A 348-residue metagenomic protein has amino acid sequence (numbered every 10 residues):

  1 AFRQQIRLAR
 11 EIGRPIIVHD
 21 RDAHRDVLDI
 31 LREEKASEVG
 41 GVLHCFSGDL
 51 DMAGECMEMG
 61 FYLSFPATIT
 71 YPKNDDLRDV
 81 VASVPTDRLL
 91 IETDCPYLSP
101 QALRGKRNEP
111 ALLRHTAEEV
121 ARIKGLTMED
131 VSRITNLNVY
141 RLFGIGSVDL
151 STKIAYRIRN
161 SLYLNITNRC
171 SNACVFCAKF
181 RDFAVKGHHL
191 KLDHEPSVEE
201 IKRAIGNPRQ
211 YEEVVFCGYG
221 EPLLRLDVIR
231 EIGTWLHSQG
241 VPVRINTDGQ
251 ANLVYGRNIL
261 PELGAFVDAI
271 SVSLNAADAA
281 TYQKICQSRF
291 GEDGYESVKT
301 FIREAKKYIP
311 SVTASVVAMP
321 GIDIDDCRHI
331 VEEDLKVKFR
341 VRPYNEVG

Functional and structural regions predicted by a protein language model:
A1-M59, Y71, D79, V84 (+3 more regions): Divalent metal-binding pocket/active-site signature
L8, L113-L150: Mid-to-C-terminal alpha-helical segments outside catalytic/metal-binding sites
A9, H44, C56, D94 (+5 more regions): Conserved, mostly hydrophobic/aromatic
I16-V18, G41-L43, L63-F65, L89-T93 (+6 more regions): Hydrophobic faces of well-ordered beta-strands that scaffold small-molecule active sites in alpha/beta enzyme cores
D20, C45, F61, T68-I69 (+3 more regions): Active-site metal-binding loops of divalent metal-dependent hydrolases
Y156-P196: Canonical Radical SAM [4Fe-4S] cluster-binding loop centered on the CxxxCxxC motif and its immediate flanking residues
F180-F216, D227: Conserved alpha-helical substructure of the radical SAM core
E213, Y219-G348: Conserved AdoMet/S-adenosylmethionine-binding subsite of the radical SAM
